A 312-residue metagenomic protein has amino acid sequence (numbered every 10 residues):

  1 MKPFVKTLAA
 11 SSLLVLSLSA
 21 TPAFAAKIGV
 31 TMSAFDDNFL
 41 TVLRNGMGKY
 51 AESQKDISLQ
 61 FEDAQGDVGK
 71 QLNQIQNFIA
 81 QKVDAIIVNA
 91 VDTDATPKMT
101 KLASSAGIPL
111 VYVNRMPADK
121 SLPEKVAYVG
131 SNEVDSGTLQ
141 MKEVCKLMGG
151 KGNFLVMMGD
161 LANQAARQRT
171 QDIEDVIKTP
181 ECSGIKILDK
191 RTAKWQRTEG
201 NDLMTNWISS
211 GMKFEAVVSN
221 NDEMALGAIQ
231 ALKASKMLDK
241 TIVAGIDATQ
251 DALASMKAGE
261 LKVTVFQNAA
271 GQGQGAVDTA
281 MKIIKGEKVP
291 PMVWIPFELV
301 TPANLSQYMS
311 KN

Functional and structural regions predicted by a protein language model:
M1-F24: Gram-negative bacterial Sec-dependent N-terminal signal peptides
P3-V5, A23-N312: A residue-level marker of the well-folded mature domains of exported/periplasmic proteins
